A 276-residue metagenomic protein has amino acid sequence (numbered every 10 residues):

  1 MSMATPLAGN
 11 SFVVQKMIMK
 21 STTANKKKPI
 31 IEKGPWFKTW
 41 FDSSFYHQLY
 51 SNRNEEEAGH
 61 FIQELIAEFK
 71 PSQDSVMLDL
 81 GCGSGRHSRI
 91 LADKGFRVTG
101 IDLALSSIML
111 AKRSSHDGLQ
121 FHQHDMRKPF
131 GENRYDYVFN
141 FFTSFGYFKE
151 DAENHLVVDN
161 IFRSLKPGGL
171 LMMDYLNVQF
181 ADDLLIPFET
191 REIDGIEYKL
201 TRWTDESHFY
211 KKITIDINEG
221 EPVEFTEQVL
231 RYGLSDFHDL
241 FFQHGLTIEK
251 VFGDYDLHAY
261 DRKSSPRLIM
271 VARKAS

Functional and structural regions predicted by a protein language model:
I18-S72: Conserved class I S-adenosyl-L-methionine
D74-G81: Conserved class I S-adenosyl-L-methionine
G85-K128: Class I SAM-dependent methyltransferase SAM/SAH-binding core
K128-Y137: A short acidic, Gly/Pro-enriched loop at the edge of an enzyme's catalytic core that lines a small-molecule cofactor
D136-A152: A short SAM/SAH-binding and catalytic strip from SAM-dependent methyltransferases
H155-P167: A short glycine-rich, Lys/Arg-flanked "PGG" loop and its adjoining helix->strand segment in the class I
M172-L240: SAM-dependent methyltransferase
D236-S276: C-terminal lobe and adjacent flexible extensions of AdoMet/dcAdoMet transferase-like proteins
